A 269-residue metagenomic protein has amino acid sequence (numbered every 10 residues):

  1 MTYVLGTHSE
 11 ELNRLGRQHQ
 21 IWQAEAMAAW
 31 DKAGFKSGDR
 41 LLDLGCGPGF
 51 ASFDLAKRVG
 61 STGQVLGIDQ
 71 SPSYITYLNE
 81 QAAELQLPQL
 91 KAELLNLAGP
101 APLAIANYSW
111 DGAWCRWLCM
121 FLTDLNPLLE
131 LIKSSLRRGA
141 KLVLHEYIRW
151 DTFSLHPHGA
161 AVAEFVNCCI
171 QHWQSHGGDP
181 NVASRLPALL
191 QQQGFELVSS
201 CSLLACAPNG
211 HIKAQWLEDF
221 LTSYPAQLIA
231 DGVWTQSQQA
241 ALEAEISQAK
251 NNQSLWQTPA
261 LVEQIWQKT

Functional and structural regions predicted by a protein language model:
T2-W22: Class I SAM-dependent methyltransferase Rossmann-like catalytic core, especially the SAM/SAH-binding loop
Q20-D39, D54: Conserved alpha-helix/loop element of class I SAM-dependent methyltransferases that forms part of the SAM/SAH-binding
L42, P48-P102: Class I SAM-dependent methyltransferase SAM/SAH-binding core
P102-G112: A short acidic, Gly/Pro-enriched loop at the edge of an enzyme's catalytic core that lines a small-molecule cofactor
D111-N126: A short SAM/SAH-binding and catalytic strip from SAM-dependent methyltransferases
N126-K141: A short glycine-rich, Lys/Arg-flanked "PGG" loop and its adjoining helix->strand segment in the class I
V143-H211: Conserved catalytic/acceptor-binding region of the Class I
P180-N181, V198-T269: Conserved Class I S-adenosyl-L-methionine
